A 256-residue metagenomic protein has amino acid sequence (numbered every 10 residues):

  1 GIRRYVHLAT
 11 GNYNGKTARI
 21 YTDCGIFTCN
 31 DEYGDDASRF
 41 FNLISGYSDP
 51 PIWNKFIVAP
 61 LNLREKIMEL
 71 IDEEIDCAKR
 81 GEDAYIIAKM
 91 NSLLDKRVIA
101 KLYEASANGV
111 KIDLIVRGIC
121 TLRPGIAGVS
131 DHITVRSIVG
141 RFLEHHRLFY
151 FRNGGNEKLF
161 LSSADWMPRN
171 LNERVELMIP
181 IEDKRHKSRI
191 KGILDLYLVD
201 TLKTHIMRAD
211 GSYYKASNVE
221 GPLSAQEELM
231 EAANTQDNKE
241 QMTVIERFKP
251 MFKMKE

Functional and structural regions predicted by a protein language model:
G1-Y13, T17, F27, E32-G34 (+1 more regions): PLD/PLD-like phosphodiesterase catalytic module centered on the HKD motif
A18-R19, E32-P50: Prokaryote-biased recognition of long, low-complexity C-terminal linker/tail segments that are poorly structured
Y21-D23: Conserved thiamine diphosphate
Y47-F56, G81-D83: Gly-rich Lys/Arg/Thr-decorated short loops/hinges at beta-loop-alpha junctions or inter-strand turns that position
